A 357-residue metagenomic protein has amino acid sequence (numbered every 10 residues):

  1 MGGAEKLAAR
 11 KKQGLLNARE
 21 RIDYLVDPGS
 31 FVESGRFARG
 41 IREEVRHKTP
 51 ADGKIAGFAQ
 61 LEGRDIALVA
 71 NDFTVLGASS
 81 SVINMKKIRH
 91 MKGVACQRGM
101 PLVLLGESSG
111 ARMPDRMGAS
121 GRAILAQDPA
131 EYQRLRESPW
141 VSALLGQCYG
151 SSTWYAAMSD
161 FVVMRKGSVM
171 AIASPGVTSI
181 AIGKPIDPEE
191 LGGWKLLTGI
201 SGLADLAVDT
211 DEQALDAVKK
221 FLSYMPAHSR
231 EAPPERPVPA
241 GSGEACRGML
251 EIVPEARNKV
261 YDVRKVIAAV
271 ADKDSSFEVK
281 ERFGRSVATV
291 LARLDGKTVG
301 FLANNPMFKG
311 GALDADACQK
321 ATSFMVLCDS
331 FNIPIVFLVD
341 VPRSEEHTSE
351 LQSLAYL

Functional and structural regions predicted by a protein language model:
M1-D65, A70: N-terminal amphipathic, basic-rich helices that act as targeting or association modules
R42, R46-G53, L76-G93, R285 (+1 more regions): Glycine-rich anion/phosphate-binding loops
F58-D72, K87-P114, L291-N305, Q319-S344: A structural preference for short, pocket-lining loop segments at secondary-structure junctions
C96-M100, L104-D115, Q133-P175, I335-R343 (+1 more regions): Glycine-rich beta-to-alpha active-site loop
A157-H228: Mobile "lid/hinge" segments at catalytic clefts and subdomain interfaces of large enzymes
L206-I267: Terminal amphipathic helices with adjacent charged low-complexity linkers/tails
L250-R293: Accessory "access/gating" subregions that flank catalytic or transport cores
E345-L357: Single conserved hydrophobic/aromatic residue that forms the stacking wall/gate of nucleotide- or nucleobase-binding
